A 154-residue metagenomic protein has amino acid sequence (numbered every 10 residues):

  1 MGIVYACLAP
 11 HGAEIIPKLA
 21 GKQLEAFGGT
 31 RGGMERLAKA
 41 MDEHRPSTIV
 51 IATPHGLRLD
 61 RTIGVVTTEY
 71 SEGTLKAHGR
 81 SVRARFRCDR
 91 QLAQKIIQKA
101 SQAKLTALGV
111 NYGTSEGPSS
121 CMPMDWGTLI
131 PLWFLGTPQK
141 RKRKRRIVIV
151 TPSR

Functional and structural regions predicted by a protein language model:
M1-K99, A103-L108: A short aromatic-anchored loop/beta-hairpin motif
Q94-R154: Internal, conserved structured core segments that host functional sites
